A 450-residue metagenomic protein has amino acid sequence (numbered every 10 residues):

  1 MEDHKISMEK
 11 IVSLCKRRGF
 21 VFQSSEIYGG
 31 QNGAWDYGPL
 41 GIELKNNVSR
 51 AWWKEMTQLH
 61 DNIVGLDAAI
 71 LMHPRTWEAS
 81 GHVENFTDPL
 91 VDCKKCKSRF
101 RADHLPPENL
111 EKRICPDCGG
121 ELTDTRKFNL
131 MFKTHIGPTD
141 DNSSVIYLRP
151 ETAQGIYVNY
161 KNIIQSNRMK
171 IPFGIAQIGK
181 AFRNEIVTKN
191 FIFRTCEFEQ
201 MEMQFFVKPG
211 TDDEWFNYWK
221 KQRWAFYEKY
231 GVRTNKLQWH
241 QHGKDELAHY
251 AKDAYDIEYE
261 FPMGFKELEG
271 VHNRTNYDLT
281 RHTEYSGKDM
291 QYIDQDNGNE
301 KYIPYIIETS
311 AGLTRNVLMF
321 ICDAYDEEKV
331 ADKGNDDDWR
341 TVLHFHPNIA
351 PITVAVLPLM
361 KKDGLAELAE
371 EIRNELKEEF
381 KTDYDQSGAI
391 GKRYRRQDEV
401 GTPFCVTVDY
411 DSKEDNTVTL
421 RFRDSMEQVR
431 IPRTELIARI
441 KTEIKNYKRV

Functional and structural regions predicted by a protein language model:
M1-V450: NTP/phosphate- and nucleic-acid-binding module
